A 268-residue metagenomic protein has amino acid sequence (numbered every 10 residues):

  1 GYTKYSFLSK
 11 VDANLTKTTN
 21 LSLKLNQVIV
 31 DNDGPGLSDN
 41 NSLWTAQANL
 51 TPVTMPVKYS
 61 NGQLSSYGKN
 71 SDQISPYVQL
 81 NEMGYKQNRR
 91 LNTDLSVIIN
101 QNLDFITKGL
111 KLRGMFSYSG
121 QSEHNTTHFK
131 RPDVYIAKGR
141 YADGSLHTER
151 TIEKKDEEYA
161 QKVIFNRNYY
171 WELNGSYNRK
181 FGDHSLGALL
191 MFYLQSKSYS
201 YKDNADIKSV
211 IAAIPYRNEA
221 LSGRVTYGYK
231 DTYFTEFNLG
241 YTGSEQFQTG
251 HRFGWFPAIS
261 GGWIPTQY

Functional and structural regions predicted by a protein language model:
G1, S60-L103, A188, S196-K202 (+1 more regions): Outer-membrane beta-barrel transmembrane strand signature
Y2-I74, G84-R90, E123, I164-R167 (+2 more regions): Flexible loop and strand-edge segments within Gram-negative outer membrane beta-barrel domains
T3-Y5, R89-L95, R167-W171, R217-L221 (+1 more regions): Residues that define the transmembrane beta-barrel architecture of outer-membrane proteins
S9-A13, L95-Q101, L173-Y177, G223-Y229 (+1 more regions): Residues on the lipid-exposed face of transmembrane beta-strands in outer-membrane beta-barrel proteins
T18, N102-L112, N125-T127, K180-L186 (+2 more regions): Short loop/turn motifs that connect adjacent beta-strands in outer-membrane beta-barrel proteins
L21-L23, L110-F116, L186-L190, T235-F237 (+1 more regions): Transmembrane beta-strands of outer-membrane beta-barrel proteins
Q27-D31, D94, F116-H124, F192-S200 (+2 more regions): Transmembrane beta-strands of outer-membrane beta-barrel pores
M55, Y59, H128-L239, S244-Q248: Outer-membrane beta-barrel transmembrane domain signature of Gram-negative proteins, especially the mid-to-C-terminal
